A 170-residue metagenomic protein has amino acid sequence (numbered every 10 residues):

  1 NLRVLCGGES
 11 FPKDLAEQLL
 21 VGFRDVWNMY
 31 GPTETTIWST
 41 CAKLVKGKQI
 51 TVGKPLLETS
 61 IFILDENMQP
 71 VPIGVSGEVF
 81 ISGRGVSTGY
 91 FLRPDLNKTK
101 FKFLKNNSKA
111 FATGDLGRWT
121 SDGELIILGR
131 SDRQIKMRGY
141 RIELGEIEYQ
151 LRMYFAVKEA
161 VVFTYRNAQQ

Functional and structural regions predicted by a protein language model:
N1-T51, S60: Gly/Ser/Thr-rich phosphate-binding loop
D25-N28, K43-Q170: AMP-dependent adenylate-forming
